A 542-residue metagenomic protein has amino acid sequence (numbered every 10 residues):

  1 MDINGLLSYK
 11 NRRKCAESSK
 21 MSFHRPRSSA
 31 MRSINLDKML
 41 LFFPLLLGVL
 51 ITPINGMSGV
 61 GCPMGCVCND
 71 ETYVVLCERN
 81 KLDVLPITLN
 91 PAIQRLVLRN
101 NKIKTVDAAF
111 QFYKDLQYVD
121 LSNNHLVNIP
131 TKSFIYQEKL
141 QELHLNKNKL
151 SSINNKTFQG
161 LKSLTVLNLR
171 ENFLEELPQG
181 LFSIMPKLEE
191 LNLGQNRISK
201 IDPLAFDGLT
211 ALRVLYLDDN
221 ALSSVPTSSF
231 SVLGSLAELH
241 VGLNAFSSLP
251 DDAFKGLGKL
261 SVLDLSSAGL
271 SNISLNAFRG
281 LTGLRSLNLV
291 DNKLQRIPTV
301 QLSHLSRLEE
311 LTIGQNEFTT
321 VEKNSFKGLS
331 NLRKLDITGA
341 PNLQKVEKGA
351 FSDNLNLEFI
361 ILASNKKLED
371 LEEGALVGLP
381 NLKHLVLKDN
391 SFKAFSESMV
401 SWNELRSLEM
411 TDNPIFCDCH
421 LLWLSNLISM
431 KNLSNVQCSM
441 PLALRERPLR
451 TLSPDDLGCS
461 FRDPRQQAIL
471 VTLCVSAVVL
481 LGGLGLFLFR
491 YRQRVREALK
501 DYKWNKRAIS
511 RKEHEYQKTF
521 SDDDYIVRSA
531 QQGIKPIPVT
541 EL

Functional and structural regions predicted by a protein language model:
D2, V49-C62, C68-V74, E358-F359 (+2 more regions): Membrane-proximal C-terminal cap and juxtamembrane stalk of leucine-rich repeat ectodomains
D70-Y118, S122: LRR N-terminal entry segment and analogous cap-like coil->beta motifs
V75, L96-L98, Q117-L121, Q141-L145 (+11 more regions): Conserved hydrophobic beta-strand positions in leucine-rich repeat
N80, N101, N124, N148 (+11 more regions): Consensus "Asn ladder" position of solenoid repeat domains
L82-I87, V106-A109, P130-K132, N154-K156 (+11 more regions): The feature encodes a structural signal of leucine-rich repeats
D83, I103-K104, V127, L150-S151 (+11 more regions): Leucine-rich repeat
L89-A92, Q111-D115, I135-K139, Q159-L164 (+13 more regions): Leucine-rich repeat
Q159-L305, G314-T320: Solenoidal tandem-repeat scaffolds enriched in leucines and small polar residues
